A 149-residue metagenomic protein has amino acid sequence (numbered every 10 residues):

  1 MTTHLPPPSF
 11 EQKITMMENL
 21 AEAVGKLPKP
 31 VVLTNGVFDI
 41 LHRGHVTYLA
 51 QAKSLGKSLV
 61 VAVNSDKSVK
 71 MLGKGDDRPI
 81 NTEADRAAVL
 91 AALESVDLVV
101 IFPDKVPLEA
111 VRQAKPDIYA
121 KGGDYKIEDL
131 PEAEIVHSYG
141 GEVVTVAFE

Functional and structural regions predicted by a protein language model:
M1-E149: Nucleotidyltransferase catalytic core that binds NTPs
